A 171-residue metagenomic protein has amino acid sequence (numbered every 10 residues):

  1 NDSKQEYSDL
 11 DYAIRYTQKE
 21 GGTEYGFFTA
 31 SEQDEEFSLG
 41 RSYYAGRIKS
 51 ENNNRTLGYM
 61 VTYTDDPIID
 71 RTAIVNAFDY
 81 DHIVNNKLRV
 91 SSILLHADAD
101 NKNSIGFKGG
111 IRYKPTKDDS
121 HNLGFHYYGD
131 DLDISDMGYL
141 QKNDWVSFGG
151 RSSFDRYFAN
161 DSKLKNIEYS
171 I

Functional and structural regions predicted by a protein language model:
N1-K4, Q18-Y25, E32-D34, R55 (+4 more regions): Long, low-hydrophobicity, solvent-exposed regions enriched in small/turn-prone and acidic residues
N1-N52, Y157-S162: Outer-membrane beta-barrel initiation region
Y7-R15, R41-R47, D79-V90, S120-H126: Short, charge-rich amphipathic segments
Y7-S8, Q33-R41, T64-I74, H96-I105 (+1 more regions): Solvent-exposed loop/turn segments connecting transmembrane beta-strands in outer-membrane beta-barrel proteins
D9-D11, T17, I93-I171: Exposed, low-structure sequence patches enriched in small/polar residues
E20-G22, T29-E35, N52, V61-P67 (+3 more regions): Transmembrane beta-strands of outer-membrane beta-barrel pores
G22-F27, N52-Y59, N86-S92, K117-L123 (+1 more regions): Repeated loop/turn-to-beta-strand initiation elements of outer-membrane beta-barrel proteins
Y44-G46, S50, N54-T64, I68-H96 (+1 more regions): Transmembrane beta-barrel wall of Gram-negative outer-membrane proteins
